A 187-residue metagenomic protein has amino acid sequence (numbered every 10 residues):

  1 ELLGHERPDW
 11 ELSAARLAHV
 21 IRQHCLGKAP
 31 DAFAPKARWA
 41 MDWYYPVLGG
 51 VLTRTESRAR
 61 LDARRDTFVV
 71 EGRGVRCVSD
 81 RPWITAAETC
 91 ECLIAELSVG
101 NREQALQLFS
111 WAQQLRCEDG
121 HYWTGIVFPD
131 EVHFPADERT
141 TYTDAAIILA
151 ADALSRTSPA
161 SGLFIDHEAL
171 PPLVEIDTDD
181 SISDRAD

Functional and structural regions predicted by a protein language model:
E1-C90: Extended ligand-binding clefts on enzyme/binding-domain cores
V78-E88, I94-D187: CBM-like carbohydrate-recognition segments
